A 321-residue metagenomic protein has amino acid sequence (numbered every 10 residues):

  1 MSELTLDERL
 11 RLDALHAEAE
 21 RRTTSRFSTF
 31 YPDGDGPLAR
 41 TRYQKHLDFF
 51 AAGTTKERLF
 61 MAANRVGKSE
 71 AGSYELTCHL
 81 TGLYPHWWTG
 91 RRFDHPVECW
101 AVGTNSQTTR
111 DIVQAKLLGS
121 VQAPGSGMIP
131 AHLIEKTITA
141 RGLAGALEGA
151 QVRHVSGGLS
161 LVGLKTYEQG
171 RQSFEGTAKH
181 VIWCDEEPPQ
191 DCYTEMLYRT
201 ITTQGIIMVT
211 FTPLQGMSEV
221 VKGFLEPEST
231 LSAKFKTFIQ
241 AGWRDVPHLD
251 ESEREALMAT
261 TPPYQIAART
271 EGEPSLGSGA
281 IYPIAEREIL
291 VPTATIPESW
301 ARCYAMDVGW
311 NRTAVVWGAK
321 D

Functional and structural regions predicted by a protein language model:
M1-K320: Phosphate/NTP-binding elements of NTP-utilizing enzymes
